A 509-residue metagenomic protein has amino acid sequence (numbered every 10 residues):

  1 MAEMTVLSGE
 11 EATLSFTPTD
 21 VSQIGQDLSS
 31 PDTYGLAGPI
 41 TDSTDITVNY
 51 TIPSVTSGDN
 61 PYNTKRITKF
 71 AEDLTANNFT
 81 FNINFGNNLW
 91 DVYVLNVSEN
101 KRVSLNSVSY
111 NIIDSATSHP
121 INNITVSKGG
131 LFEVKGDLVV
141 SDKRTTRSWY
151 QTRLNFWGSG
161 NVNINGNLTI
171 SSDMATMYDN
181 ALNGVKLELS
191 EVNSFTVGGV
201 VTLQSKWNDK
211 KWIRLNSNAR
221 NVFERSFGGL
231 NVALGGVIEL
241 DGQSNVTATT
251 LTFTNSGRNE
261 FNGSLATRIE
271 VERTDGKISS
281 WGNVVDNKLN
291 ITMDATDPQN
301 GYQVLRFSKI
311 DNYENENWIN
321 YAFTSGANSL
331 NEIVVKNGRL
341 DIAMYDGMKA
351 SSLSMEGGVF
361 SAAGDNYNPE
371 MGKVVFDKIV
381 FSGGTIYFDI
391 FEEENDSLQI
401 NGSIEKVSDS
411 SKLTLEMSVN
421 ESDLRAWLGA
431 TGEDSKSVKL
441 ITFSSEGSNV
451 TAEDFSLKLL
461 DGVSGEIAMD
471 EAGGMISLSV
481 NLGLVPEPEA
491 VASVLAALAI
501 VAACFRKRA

Functional and structural regions predicted by a protein language model:
M1-R102, S109-I112, A116-N123, R425-L484: Solvent-exposed adhesion/ligand-recognition segments of exported proteins
A37-I40, D45, T51-T56, P61-S148 (+9 more regions): Extracellular repeat-rich scaffold modules on cell surfaces
S54, L189-S194, E224-G229, T250-F253 (+5 more regions): Extracellular beta-strand/loop-rich repeat segments of large surface/secreted proteins
A175, L340, F360, G474-I476: Hydrophobic residues embedded in beta-strands of well-ordered beta-sheets
G198-G199, G235, G358: Small-residue-biased low-complexity repeat regions
E487-C504: A short, hydrophobic C-terminal helix/tail in secreted or cell-surface proteins
R506-A509: Short, charged juxtamembrane terminal tails flanking transmembrane helices
